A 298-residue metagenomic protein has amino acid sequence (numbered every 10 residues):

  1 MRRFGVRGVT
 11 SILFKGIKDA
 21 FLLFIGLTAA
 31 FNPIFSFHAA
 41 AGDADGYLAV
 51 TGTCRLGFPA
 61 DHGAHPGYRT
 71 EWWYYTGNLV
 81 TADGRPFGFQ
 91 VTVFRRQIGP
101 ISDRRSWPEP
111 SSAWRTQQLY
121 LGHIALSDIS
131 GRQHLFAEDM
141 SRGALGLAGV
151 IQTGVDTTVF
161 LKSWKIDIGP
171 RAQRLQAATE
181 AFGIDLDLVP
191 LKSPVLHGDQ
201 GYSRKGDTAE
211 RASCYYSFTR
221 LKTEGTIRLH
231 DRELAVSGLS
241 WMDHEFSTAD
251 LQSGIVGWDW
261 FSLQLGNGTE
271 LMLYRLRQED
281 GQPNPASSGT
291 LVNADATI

Functional and structural regions predicted by a protein language model:
M1-G16: N-terminal secretory signal peptides that target proteins for export/translocation
V9-I12, A30, I34: Intrinsically disordered, low-complexity segments
G16-D19, D139: Intrinsic disorder/low-complexity segments enriched in polar/small residues
D19-P33: Bacterial N-terminal signal peptides
F35-I298: Structured soluble/peripheral alpha/beta segments that form catalytic or ligand/cofactor-binding pockets
